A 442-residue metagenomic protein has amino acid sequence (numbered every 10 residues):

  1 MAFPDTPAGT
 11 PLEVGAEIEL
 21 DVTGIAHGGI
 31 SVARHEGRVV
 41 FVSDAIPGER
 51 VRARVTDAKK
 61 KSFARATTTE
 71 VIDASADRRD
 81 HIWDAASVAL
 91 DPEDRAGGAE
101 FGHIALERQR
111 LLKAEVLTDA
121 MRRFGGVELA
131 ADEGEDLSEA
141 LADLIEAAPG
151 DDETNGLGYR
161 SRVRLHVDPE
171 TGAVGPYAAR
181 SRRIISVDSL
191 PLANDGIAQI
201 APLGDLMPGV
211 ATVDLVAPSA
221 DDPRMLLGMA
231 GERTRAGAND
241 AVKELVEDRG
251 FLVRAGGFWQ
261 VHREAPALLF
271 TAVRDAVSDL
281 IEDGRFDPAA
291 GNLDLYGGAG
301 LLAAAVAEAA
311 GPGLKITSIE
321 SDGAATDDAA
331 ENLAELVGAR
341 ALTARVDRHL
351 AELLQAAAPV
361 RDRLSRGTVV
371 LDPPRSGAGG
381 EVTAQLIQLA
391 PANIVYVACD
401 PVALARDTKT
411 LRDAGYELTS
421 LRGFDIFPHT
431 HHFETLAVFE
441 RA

Functional and structural regions predicted by a protein language model:
A2-L371, S376-A384, A390: Accessory RNA-recognition modules of RNA-modification enzymes
A193, V346-A356, V360-R363, G379 (+1 more regions): C-terminal catalytic and target-recognition region of SAM-dependent MTase-like enzymes, primarily methyltransferases
